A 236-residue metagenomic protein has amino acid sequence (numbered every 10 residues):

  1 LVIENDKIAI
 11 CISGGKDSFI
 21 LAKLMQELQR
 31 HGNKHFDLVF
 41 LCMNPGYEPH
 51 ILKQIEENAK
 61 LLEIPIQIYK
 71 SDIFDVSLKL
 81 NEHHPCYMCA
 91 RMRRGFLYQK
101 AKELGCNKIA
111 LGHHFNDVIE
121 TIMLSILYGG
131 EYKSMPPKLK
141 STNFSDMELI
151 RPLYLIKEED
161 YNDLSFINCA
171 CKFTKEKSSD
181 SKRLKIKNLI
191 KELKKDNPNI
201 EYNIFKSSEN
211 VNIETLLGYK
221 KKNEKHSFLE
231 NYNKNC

Functional and structural regions predicted by a protein language model:
L1-L124, Y128, E159-F166, N235: ATP-dependent adenylation/nucleotidyltransferase module used to activate substrates
I3, G32, F36, S134 (+2 more regions): Secondary-structure transition/capping residues
L38, K108, N116-E192: Catalytic subdomain that performs nucleotidyl-dependent activation
Y47, I73-D75, L139-T142, I156 (+1 more regions): Residue-level detector of flexible, active-site-proximal loop/helix-junction positions within diverse enzyme catalytic
I51, P85, M123, L127 (+5 more regions): Alpha-helix boundary/capping detector
A90-L104, P137-F144, L189-E209: Short, basic, helix/turn surface patches
F166-C236: The feature marks non-catalytic terminal segments
